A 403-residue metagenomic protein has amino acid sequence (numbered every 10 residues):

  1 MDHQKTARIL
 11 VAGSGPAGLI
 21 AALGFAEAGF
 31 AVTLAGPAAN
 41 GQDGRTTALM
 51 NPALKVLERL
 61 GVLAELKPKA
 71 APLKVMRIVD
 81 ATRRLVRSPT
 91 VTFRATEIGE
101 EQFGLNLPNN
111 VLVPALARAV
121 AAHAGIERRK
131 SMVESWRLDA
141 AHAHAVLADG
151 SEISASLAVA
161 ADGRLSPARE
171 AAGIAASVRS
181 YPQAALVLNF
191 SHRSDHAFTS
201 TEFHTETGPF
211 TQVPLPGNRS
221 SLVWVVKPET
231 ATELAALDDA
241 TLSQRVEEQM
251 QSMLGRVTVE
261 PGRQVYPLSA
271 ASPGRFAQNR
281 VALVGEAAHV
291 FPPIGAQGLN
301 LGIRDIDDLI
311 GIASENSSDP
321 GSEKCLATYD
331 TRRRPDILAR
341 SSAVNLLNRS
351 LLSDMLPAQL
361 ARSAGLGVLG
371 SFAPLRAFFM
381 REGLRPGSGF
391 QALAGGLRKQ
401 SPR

Functional and structural regions predicted by a protein language model:
D2-T6, K55, E65-A171, R179-A184 (+2 more regions): Conserved N-terminal helical subregion
T6-L10, S14-V75, V79: Glycine-rich FAD cofactor-binding loop and adjacent beta-loop-alpha segment at the N-terminus of flavoprotein
G13-G18, G163, G285, G298: Conserved phosphate-binding and hydrolysis motifs of nucleotide-dependent enzymes
L34-A35, A160, V284: Generic enzyme active-site microenvironment
H142-H144, A148-S151, L157-R263, L268: Conserved FAD-binding catalytic core of PHBH/FMO-like flavoproteins
T232, A236-G321: FAD/FMN-dependent oxidoreductases across multiple families
G311-R403: C-terminal helical "tail/cap" subdomain of flavin- and related membrane-associated enzymes
